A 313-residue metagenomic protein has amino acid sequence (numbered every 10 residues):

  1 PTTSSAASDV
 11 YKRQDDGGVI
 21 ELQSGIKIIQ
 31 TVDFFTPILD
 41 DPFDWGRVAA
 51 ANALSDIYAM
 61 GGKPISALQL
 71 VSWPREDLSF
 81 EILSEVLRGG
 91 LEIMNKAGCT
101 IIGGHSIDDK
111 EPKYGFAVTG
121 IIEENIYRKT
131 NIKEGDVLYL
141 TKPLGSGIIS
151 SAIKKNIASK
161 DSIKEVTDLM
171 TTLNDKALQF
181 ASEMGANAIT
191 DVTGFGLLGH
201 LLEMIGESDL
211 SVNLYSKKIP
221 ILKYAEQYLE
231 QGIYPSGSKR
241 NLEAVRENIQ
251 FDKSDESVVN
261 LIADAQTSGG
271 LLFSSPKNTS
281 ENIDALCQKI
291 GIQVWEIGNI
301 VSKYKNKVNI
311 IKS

Functional and structural regions predicted by a protein language model:
P1-A7, Y11, D191: Single conserved hydrophobic/aromatic residue that forms the stacking wall/gate of nucleotide- or nucleobase-binding
D9, G17-I20, S55-Y58, L91 (+5 more regions): A generic local secondary-structure boundary/capping motif
L22-I38, K63-A158, N299: Glycine-rich anion-binding loops of enzyme active sites
P42-L68, E85-K96, T172-G185, V192-M204: Small-aliphatic-rich amphipathic alpha-helix that forms the alpha element of a beta-alpha
F43, S162-L169, N187-A188, S257-L261: Short pre-catalytic strand/loop immediately N-terminal to key active-site residues, enriched for Gly-Thr
R75-T100, I107-P112, E183-M184, I189-S313: Glycine-/charge-enriched secondary-structure boundary and capping motifs
A117-I126, D161-A181, S254: Active-site glycine-rich loop that binds ribose-phosphate moieties when present
S150-V166, I290-Q293: Short, compositionally biased
